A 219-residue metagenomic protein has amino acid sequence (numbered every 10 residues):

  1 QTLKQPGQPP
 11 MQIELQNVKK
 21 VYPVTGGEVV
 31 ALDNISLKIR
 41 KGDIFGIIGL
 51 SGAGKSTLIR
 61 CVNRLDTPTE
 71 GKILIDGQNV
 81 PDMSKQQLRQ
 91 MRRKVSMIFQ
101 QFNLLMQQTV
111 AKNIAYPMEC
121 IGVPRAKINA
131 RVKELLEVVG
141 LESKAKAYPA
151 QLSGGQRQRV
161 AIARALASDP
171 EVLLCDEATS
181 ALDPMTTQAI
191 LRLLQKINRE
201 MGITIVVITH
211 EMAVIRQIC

Functional and structural regions predicted by a protein language model:
N63: Helix-to-loop junction immediately C-terminal to a conserved catalytic motif
Q78-N79, A115, E119, A126-S143: Conserved ABC ATPase "signature" region
Y148-L152, Q156: Conserved ABC ATPase signature
D169: Conserved catalytic motifs of ABC-family nucleotide-binding domains
L173-D176: Catalytic Walker B motif of ABC-type/P-loop ATPase nucleotide-binding domains
P184-T186: Helix N-cap at the start of a conserved alpha-helix in ABC-type nucleotide-binding domains
T209-H210: H-loop/switch region of ABC-family ATPase nucleotide-binding domains
